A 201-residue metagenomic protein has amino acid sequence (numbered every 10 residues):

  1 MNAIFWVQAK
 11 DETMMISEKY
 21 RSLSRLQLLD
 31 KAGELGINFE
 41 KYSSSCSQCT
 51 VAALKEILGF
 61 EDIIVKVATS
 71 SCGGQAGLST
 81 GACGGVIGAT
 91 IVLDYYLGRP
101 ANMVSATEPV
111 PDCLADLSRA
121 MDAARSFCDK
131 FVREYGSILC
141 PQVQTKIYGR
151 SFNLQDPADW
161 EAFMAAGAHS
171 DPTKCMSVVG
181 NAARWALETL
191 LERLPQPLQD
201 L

Functional and structural regions predicted by a protein language model:
W6, D11-M14, E56-F60, E188-Q196: Secondary-structure boundary elements
A9-Y42: Polybasic, low-complexity association/targeting segments
S17-L26, L54-S70, N153-A158: Acidic-glycine-rich active-site phosphate/pyrophosphate-binding loop
G33-K41, C72-G81, L114, A166-T173: A short glycine/serine-rich beta->alpha loop
E40, S44-R99: Small-residue-enriched, tightly packed secondary-structure blocks
S47-L54, T90-L93, T107-L201: Amphipathic alpha-helical interface segments
G81, P100-S105, C140-P141: Short, flexible active-site-proximal loops enriched in glycine and acidic residues
